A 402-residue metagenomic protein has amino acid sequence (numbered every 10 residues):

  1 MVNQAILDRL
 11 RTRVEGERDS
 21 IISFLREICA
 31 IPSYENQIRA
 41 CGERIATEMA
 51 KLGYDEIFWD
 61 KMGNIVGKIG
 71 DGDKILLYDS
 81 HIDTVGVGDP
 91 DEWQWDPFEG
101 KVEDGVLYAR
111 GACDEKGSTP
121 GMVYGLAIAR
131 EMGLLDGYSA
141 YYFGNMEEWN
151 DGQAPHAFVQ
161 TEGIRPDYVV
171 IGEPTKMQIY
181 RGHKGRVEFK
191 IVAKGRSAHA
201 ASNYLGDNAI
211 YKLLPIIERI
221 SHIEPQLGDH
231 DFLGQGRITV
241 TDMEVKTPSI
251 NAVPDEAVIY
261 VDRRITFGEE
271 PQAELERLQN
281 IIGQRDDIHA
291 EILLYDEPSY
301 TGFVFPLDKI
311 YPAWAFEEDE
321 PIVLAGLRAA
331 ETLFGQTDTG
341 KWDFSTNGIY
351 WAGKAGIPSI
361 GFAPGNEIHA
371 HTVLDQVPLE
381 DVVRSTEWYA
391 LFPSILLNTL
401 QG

Functional and structural regions predicted by a protein language model:
M1-A5, R9, K190-G402: Metal-dependent amide/peptide-bond hydrolase catalytic core, centered on the "pita-bread" metallohydrolase fold
V2-G88, E256-Y260, E274-R277, D381: N-terminal helical capping/dimerization or prosegment-like subdomains of hydrolases acting on amide or phosphate bonds
I45, T119-A129, P155-F158, L213-I216 (+2 more regions): Buried hydrophobic packing segments
I69-D71, S80, K184, G195 (+1 more regions): A generic beta-sheet turn/junction motif
I75-Y141: Active-site metal-coordination/substrate-binding segment of hydrolases, especially metallo-dependent peptidases
L77, L107, R165-I171, E188-K190 (+1 more regions): Short glycine-aspartate micro-motif
D89-E103, R181-V192, R328: Acidic-glycine-rich active-site phosphate/pyrophosphate-binding loop
E115-E188, Q401-G402: Acidic/histidine-rich catalytic neighborhood of metal-dependent amide-processing enzymes
